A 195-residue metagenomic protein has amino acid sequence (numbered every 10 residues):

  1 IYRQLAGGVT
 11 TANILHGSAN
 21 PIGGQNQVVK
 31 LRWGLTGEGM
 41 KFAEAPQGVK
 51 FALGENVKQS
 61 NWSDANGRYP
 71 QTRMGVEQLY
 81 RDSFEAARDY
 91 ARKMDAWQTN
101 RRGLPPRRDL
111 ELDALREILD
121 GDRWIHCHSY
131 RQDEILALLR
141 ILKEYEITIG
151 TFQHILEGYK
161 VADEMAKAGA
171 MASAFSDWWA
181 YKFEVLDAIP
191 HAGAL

Functional and structural regions predicted by a protein language model:
I1-Y2, V185: Aromatic/His-enriched, Gly/Pro-containing loop or helix-boundary segments that lie immediately adjacent to catalytic
Y2-Q153: Polyanionic/metal-chelating signatures
P21-G23, K160, K182-F183: Short secondary-structure boundary/hinge segments and terminal tails
N26-Q27, Q98, R102, K160 (+2 more regions): Charge-rich, low-complexity amphipathic helices in intrinsically disordered tails/linkers adjacent to domains
E111, E134, G158, D187-A188: Amphipathic coiled-coil/heptad-repeat helices and related helical stalk/stem segments that mediate oligomerization
W124, D163-L195: His/Asp/Glu-enriched, well-ordered alpha-helical/loop segment that forms or immediately abuts the divalent-metal
Q132-E134, I155-K160, A180: Short acidic loop-to-helix transition motifs that present clustered carboxylates
